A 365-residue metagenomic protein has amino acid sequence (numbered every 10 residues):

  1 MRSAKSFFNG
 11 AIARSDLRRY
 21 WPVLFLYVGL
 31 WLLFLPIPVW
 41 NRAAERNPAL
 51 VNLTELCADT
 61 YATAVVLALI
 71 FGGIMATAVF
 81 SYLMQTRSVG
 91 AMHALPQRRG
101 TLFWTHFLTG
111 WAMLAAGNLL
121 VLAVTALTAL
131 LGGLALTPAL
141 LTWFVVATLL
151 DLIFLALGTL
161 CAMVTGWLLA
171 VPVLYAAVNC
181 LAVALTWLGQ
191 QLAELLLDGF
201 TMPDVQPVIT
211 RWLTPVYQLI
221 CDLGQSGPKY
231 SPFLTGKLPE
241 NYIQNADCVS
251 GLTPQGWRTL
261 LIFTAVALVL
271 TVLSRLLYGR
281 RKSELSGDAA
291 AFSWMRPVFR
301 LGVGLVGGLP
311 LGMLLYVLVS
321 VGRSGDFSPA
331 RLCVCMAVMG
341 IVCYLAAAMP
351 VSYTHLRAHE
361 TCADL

Functional and structural regions predicted by a protein language model:
M1-V28: Aromatic- and glycine-rich beta-strand/loop motifs that create alpha-glucan
R18-E45, T63-I74, A177-V183, G304-P310 (+1 more regions): Hydrophobic alpha-helical transmembrane segments of multi-pass membrane transport/permease proteins
N41-A58, V183-L277, R281-A291, G307-A337 (+1 more regions): Terminal transmembrane helical anchor/hairpin motif
T54, A58, A64-V65, L108-V171 (+3 more regions): Secretory targeting signals
D59-S88, F103: Long, hydrophobic alpha-helical segments
V79-A115, S286: Helix-loop-helix units of permease transmembrane domains in multi-pass membrane transporters, especially ABC
W104-W111, S293-V306: Loop-to-transmembrane boundary segments
T354-T361: Conserved small/polar residues in nucleotide/adenosyl-binding loops
